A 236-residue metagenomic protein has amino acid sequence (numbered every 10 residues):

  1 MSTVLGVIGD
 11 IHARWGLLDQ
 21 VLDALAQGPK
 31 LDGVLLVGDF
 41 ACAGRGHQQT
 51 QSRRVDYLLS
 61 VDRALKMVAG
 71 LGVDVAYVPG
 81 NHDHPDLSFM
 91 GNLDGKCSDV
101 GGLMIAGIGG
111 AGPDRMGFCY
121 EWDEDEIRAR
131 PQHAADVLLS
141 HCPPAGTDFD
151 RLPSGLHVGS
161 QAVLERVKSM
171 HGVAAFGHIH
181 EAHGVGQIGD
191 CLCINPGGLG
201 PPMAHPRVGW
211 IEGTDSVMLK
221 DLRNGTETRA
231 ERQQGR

Functional and structural regions predicted by a protein language model:
S2-H12, G102-A111, V137-H141, L192-G198 (+1 more regions): Active-site-proximal beta-strand elements of phosphoester/diester hydrolases
V7-G9, V34-D39, D74-N81, L93 (+3 more regions): Active-site neighborhood of phospho(di)ester-bond hydrolases with catalytic His/Asp-centered motifs
I8, W15-V100: Core catalytic region of metal-dependent phosphoesterases/phosphodiesterases, especially metallo-beta-lactamase-like
H12-L17, A41-R45, V78-S88, P113-M116 (+3 more regions): Active-site environment of divalent metal-dependent phosphoester hydrolases
L22-D23, L65, R128, L164 (+1 more regions): Short hydrophobic/charged patches on amphipathic alpha-helices used for structural packing and interfaces
C42, M67-G70, A76, N81-A162: Conserved catalytic scaffold of divalent metal-dependent phosphoesterases
M104, R151-M218: Conserved beta-sheet core of the metallophosphoesterase superfamily
D148-G155, D215-R236: A short C-terminal boundary segment appended to hydrolase-like catalytic domains
